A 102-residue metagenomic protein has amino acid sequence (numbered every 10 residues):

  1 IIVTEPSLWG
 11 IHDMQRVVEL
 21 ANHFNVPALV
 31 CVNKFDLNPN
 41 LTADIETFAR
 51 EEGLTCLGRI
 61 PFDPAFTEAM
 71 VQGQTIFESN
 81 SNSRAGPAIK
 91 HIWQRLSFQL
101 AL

Functional and structural regions predicted by a protein language model:
I1-L8: Inter-motif core of Ras-like GTPase G domains
W9-D13: Short glycine/serine/threonine-rich phosphate/pyrophosphate-binding segments that cradle anionic phosphate groups
Q15-V18: Histidine-anchored nucleotide/phosphate-binding helix
L20-L102: C-terminal lobe/tail of nucleotide-utilizing enzymes
